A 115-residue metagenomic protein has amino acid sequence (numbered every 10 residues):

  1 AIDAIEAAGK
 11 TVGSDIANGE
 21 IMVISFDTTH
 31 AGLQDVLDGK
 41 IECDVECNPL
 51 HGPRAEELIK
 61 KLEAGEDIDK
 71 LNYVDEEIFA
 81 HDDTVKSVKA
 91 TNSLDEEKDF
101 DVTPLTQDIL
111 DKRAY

Functional and structural regions predicted by a protein language model:
A1-Q34, E56: Hydrophobic alpha-helical
I2-I5, G9, K40, E63-D67 (+1 more regions): Sec/Tat-exported extracytoplasmic proteins
K10-S14, E46, I68: Secondary-structure boundary/capping residues
M22, E42-C43, E77: Conserved beta-strand segments of alpha/beta enzyme cores
D38-P49: Short beta-strand elements at the ligand-binding edges of bilobed clamshell
C47, H51-Y115: Hinge/cleft segment of the Venus flytrap/periplasmic-binding protein
